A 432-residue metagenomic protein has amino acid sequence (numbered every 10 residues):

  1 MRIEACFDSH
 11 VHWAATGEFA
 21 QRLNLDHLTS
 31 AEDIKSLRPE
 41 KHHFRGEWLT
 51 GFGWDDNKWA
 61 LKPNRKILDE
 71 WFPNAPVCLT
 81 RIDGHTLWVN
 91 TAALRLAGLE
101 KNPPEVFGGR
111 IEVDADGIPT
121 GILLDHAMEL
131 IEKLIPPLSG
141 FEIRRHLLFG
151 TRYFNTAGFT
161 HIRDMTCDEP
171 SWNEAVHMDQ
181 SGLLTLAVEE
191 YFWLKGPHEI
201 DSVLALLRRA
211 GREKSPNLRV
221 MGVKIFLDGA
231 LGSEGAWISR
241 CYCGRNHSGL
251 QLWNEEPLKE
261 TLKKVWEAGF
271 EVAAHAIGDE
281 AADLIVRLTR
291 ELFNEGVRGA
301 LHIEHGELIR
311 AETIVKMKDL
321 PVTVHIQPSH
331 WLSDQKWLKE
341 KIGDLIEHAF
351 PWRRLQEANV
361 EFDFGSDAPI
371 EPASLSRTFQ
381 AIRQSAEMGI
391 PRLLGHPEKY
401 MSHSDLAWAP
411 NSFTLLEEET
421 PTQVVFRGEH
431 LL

Functional and structural regions predicted by a protein language model:
M1-S202, A230-A281, A300, I342 (+2 more regions): Divalent metal-binding segments
D8, H12, N217-G235, P321-W331: Non-cysteine beta-strand/loop elements that form the S-adenosyl-L-methionine
V11-G17, D125-A127, K224, I326-H330 (+2 more regions): Short, small-residue-rich loop/turn micro-motifs
R38, H42, F72, T151-F154 (+6 more regions): Structural signal for hydrophobic packing residues in well-ordered secondary-structure cores of soluble enzyme domains
C78, H161-R163, E189, R219-K224 (+5 more regions): Structured core elements
N173-M178, I200-R208, A282-N294, K316: Distinct, well-ordered alpha-helical segments
M178-L183, L207-S215, K263, E267 (+2 more regions): Acidic (Asp/Glu)-rich catalytic clusters
K263-A273, E280-L301, H305-G306, A311-K318 (+1 more regions): His/Asp/Glu-enriched, well-ordered alpha-helical/loop segment that forms or immediately abuts the divalent-metal
